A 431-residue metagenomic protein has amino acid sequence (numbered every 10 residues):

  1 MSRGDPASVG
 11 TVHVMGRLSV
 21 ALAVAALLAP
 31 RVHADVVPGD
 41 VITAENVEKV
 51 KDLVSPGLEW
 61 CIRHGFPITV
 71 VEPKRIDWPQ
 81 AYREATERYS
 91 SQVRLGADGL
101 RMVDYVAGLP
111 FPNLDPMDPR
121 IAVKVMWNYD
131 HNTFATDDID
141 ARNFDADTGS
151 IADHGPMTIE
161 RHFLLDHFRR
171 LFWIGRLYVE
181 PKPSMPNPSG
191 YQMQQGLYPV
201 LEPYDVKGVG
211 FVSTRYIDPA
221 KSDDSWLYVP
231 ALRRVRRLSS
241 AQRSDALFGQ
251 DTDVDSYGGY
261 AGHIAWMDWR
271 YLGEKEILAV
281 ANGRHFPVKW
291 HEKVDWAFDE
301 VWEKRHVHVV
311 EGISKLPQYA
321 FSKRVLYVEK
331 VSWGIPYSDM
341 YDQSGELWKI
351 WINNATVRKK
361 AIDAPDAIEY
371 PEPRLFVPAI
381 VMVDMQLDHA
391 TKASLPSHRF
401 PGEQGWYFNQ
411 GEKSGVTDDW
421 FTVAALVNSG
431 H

Functional and structural regions predicted by a protein language model:
R3-V20: Bacterial N-terminal signal peptides that target proteins for export
P30-A34: Sec/Tat signal peptide C-region and signal peptidase I cleavage site
D35-N113, A246-G283, K289-A297, R305 (+1 more regions): Non-transmembrane domains of secretory- and envelope-associated proteins
D35-S222: Solvent-exposed N-terminal domain segments of exported/luminal and surface proteins
S90, E160, R169, W173-S189 (+3 more regions): Extended beta-strand-rich segments in extracellular/periplasmic secretory proteins, especially within noncatalytic
G96-D98, P199-E202, V206-G258: An acidic-aromatic
K207-G208, K221-S222, Y319-R324, P336 (+2 more regions): Short, surface-exposed coil-to-beta transition loops
T214-D218, K323-Y337: A short, surface-exposed beta-strand/turn
